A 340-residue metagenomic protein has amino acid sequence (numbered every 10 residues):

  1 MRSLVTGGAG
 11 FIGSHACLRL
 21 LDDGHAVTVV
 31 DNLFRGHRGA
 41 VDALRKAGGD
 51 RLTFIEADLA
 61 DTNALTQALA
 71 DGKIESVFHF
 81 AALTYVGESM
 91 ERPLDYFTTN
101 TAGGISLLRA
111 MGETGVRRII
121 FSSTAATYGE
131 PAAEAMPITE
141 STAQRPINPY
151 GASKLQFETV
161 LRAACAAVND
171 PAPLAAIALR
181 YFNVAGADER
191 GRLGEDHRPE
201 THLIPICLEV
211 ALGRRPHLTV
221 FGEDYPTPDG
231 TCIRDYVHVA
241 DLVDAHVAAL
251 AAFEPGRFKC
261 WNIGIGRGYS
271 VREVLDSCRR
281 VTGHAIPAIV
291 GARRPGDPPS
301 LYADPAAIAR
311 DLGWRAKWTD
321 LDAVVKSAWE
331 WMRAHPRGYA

Functional and structural regions predicted by a protein language model:
M1-A187: N-terminal Rossmann-like NAD(P)+-binding domain of SDR-like oxidoreductases, especially those catalyzing
G7, I55, Q67, H79 (+9 more regions): Short, flexible active-site loop motifs that bind/organize anionic cofactors or intermediates
F34, D58, D196, R267-G268 (+1 more regions): Short beta->alpha junction loops/turns
F97, I147-L155, L193, H197-P205 (+1 more regions): Short-chain dehydrogenase/reductase
G112, E195-P199, G296: A general boundary/transition motif marking the beginning of the first structured unit of a protein
E189-E200, E209-V210, P216: Hydrophobic, Gly/Ser/Ala-rich alpha-helical and linker tracts in large acyl-processing enzymes of secondary/lipid
L203-A340: C-terminal substrate-binding subdomain of Rossmann-fold SDR/epimerase-dehydratase oxidoreductases
